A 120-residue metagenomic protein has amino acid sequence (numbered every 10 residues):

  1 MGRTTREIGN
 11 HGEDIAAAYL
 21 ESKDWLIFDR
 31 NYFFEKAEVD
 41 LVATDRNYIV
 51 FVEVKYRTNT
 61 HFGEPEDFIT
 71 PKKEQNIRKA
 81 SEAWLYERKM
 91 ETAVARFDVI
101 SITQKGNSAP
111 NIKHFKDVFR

Functional and structural regions predicted by a protein language model:
M1-R30: Acidic-basic catalytic patches of nuclease active cores, encompassing PD-(D/E)XK and other metal-cofactor nuclease
L20, V39-T60, P71, I77: Conserved catalytic cores of phosphodiester-cleaving nucleases, focusing on short active-site segments
L26, I49, V94: Hydrophobic "anchor" residues on beta-strands that sit immediately upstream of conserved functional sites
N31, V42, K55-R57, I100-T103 (+1 more regions): Anionic group-transfer/hydrolysis microenvironments
F34-A37: Short acidic/glycine-enriched loop/turn segments that link adjacent beta-strands
H61-A93: Mid-chain, well-packed structural core segment of small domains
E87-R120: Domain-level recognition of nuclease-like catalytic cores that cleave nucleotide substrates
